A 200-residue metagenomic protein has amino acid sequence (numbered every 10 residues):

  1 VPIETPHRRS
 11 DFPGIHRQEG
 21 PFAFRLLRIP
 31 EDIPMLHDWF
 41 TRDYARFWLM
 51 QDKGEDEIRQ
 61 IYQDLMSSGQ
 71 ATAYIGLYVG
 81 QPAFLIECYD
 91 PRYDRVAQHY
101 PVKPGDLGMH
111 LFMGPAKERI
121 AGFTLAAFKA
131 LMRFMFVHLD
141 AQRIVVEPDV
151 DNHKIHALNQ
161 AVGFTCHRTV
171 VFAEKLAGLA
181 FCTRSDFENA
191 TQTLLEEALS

Functional and structural regions predicted by a protein language model:
V1-P30, E188-S200: Conserved N-terminal entry element of GNAT/NAT acetyltransferase domains
I75, Q81-P91: Conserved beta-strand in the GNAT
D90-F123: Conserved acyl-donor/pantetheine-binding loop and adjacent beta-alpha core of acyl/acetyltransferases and related
R92, E147, T165-L179: Conserved catalytic-core motifs of GNAT/GCN5-like acyltransferases
G105, F172-S200: C-terminal "cap" of GNAT-fold acetyltransferases
I120-V137, A157, A161: Conserved acetyl-CoA-binding loop-helix of GNAT-fold acetyltransferases
M135-P148: Conserved GNAT acetyl-CoA-binding A-motif
V145-H156, V170-A173, R184-S185: Conserved beta-strand-loop-alpha-helix junction that forms the acyl-donor binding cleft
